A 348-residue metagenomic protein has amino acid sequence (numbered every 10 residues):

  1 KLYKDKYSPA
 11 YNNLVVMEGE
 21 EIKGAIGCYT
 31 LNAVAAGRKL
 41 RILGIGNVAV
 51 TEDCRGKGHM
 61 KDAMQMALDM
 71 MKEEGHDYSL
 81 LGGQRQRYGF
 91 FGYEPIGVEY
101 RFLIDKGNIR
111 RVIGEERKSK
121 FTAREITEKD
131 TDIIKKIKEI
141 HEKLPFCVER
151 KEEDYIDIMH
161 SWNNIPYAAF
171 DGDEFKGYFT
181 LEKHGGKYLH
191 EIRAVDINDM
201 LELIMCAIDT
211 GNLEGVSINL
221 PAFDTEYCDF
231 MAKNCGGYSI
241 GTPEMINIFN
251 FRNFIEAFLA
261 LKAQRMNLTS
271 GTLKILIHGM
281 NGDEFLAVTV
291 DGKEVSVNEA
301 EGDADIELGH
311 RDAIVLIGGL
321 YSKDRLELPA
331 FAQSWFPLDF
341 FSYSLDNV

Functional and structural regions predicted by a protein language model:
D5-G24, G44, D157-A168, L268-G271: A short helix-loop-beta-strand connector motif used in the catalytic cores of GNAT acetyltransferases and, in some
K6-Y11, A25-L31, A36-G58, A67-D69 (+1 more regions): Basic, Lys/Arg-rich alpha-helical nucleic-acid-recognition elements, primarily the DNA-binding modules of transcription
N13-V15, E20-L31, I42-A49, A168 (+2 more regions): Conserved beta-strand in the GNAT
L31, V48, Q84-Q86, Y93 (+2 more regions): An acidic- and aromatic-residue-enriched active-site/binding cleft used to recognize and process polar
C54-M66, H76, N198-C206: Conserved acetyl-CoA pyrophosphate-binding loop and the N-cap/start of the following alpha-helix in GNAT-like
M64, D69-G83, G211-F223: Conserved GNAT acetyl-CoA-binding A-motif
Q86, Y93-I113, A194-N198, C206-V348: Active-site/acyl-donor-binding loops of N-acyltransferases
E99-L201, M205-G211, P221, F251-L273: Amide-forming acyltransferase catalytic core, primarily the GNAT-like/NAT-type and related acyltransferase folds
